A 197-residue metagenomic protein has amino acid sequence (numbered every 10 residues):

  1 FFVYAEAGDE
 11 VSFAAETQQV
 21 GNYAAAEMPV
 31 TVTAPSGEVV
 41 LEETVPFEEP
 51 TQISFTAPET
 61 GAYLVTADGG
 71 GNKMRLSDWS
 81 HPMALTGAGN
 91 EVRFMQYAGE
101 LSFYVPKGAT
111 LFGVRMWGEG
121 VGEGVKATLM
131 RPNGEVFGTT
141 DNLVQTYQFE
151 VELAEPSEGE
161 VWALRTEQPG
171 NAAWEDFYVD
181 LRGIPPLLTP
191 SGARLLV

Functional and structural regions predicted by a protein language model:
F1-V197: Acidic, Ser/Thr/Pro
